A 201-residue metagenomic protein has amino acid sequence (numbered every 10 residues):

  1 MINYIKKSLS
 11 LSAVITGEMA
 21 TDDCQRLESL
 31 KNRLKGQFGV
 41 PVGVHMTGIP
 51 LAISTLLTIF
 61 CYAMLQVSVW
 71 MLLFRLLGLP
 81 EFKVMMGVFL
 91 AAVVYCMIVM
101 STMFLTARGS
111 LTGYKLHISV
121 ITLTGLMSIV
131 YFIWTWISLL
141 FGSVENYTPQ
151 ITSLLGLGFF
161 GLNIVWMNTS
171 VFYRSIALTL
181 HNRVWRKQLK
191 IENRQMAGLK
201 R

Functional and structural regions predicted by a protein language model:
I5-S10, V171-R201: Short, highly charged, low-complexity non-transmembrane loops/tails of multi-pass membrane proteins
L9-C61: Cytosolic juxtamembrane helix and N-cap/initiation of the first transmembrane helix
G36-V44, L76-G87, F141-P149: Membrane-interface segments at the starts/ends of alpha-helical transmembrane spans
T47-I53, L73-M85, T112-K115: Short juxtamembrane and helix-loop transition motifs at transmembrane-helix boundaries in membrane proteins
T58-Q66, P80-S101, L123-M127: Generic alpha-helical transmembrane segments
A63-L77, R108, V130-F141: Juxtamembrane "helix-exit" motif on the non-cytosolic side of transmembrane helices
M100-L126: Loop-to-transmembrane helix junctions at the membrane interface
S128, T135-K187: Alpha-helical membrane-associated segments of multi-pass integral membrane proteins
